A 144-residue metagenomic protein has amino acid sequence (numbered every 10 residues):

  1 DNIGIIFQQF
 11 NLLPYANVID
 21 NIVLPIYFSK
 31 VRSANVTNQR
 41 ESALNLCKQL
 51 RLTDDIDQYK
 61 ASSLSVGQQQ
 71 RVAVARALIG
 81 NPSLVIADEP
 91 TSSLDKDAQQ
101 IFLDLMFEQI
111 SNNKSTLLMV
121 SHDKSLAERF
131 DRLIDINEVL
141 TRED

Functional and structural regions predicted by a protein language model:
A16-P25: Short coil-to-helix segment of the ABC ATPase nucleotide-binding domain corresponding to the Q-loop/switch region
V36-D55: Conserved ABC ATPase "signature" region
K60-L64, Q68: Conserved ABC ATPase signature
V74: Hydrophobic anchor residue at the start of the ABC signature
N81: Conserved catalytic motifs of ABC-family nucleotide-binding domains
V85-D88: Catalytic Walker B motif of ABC-type/P-loop ATPase nucleotide-binding domains
D95: ABC-family nucleotide-binding domains
